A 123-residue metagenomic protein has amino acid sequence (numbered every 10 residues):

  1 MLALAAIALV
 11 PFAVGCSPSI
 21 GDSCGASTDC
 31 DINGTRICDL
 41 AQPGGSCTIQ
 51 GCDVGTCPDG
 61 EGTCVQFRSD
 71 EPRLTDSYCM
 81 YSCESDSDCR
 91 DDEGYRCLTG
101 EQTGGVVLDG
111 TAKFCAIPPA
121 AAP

Functional and structural regions predicted by a protein language model:
M1-G15: Sec-dependent bacterial lipoprotein signal peptides
G15-P123: Secreted, cysteine-rich disulfide-bonded mini-domains of extracellular proteins
